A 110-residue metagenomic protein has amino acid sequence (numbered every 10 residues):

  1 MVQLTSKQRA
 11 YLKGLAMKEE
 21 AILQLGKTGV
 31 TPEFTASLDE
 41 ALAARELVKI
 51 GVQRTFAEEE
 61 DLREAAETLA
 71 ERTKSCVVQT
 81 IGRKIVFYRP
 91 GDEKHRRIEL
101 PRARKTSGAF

Functional and structural regions predicted by a protein language model:
M1-F110: Positively charged, polar, low-complexity stretches
